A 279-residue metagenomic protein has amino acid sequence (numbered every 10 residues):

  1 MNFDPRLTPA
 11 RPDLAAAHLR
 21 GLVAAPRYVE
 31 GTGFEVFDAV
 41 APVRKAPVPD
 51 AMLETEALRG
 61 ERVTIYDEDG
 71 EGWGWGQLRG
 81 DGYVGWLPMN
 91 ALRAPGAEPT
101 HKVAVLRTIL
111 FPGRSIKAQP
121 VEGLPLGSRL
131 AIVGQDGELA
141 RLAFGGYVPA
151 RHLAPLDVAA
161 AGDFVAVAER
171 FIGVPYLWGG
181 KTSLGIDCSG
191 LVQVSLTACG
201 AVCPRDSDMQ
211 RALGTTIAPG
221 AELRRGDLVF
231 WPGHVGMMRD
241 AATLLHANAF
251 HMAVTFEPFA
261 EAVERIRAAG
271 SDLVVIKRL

Functional and structural regions predicted by a protein language model:
M1-T32, V48, E61-T64, Q77-I109 (+3 more regions): Boundary regions of SH3-family modules and the immediately adjacent low-complexity/disordered segments in eukaryotic
D38-V48, V105-S115, D206-I217: Short, structured beta-strand/loop micro-motifs enriched in basic residues and often containing a Trp
A51, A57, L124, I217 (+2 more regions): Short, well-ordered loop/turn sites that connect or cap secondary structure elements
G70-W75, G137-R141, A242-T243: Short aromatic-glycine-enriched beta-strand elements
G134-Q135, A154, S207-M209, T215-A218 (+1 more regions): Aromatic- and glycine-rich peptidoglycan recognition patches
Y176-L223: Catalytic cysteine-centered active-site loop
L228, G233-T243: Catalytic nucleophile-His microenvironment captured as a short glycine-rich beta-strand/loop that brackets
